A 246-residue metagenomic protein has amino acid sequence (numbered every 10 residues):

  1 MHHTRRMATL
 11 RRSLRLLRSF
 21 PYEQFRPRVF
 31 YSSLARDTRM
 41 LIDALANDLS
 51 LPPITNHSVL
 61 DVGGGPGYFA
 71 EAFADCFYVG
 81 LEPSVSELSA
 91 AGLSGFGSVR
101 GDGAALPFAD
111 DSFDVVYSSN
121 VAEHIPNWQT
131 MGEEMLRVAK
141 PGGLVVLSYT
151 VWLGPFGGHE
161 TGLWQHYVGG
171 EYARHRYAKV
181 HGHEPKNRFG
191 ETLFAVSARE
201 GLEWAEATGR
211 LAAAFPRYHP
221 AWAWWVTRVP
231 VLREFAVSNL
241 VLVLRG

Functional and structural regions predicted by a protein language model:
M1-A105, Y117, G132, F194 (+2 more regions): Conserved N-terminal segment of class I S-adenosyl-L-methionine
G65-F69, V138, H159: Gly/Ser/Thr-rich beta-alpha loop segments that engage phosphate groups in nucleotides
R100, V121-A122, Y149: Alpha-helical architecture
A105, E123, G154: Active-site micro-motifs of SAM-dependent methyltransferase domains
V115-P126: A short SAM/SAH-binding and catalytic strip from SAM-dependent methyltransferases
P126-E134, K140, L144-R245: S-adenosyl-L-methionine-dependent methyltransferase catalytic module, highlighting the catalytic core
